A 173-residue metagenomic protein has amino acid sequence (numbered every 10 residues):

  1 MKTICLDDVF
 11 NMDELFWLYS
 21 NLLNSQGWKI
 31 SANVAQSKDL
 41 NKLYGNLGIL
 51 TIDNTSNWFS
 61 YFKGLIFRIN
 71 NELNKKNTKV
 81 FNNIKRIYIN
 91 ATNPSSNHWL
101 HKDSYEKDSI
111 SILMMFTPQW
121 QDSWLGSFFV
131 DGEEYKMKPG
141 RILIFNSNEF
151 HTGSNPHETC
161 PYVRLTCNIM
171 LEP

Functional and structural regions predicted by a protein language model:
M1-F81: Non-heme Fe(II)/2-oxoglutarate
F59, F67-P173: Catalytic core of non-heme Fe(II) oxygenases with the double-stranded beta-helix
